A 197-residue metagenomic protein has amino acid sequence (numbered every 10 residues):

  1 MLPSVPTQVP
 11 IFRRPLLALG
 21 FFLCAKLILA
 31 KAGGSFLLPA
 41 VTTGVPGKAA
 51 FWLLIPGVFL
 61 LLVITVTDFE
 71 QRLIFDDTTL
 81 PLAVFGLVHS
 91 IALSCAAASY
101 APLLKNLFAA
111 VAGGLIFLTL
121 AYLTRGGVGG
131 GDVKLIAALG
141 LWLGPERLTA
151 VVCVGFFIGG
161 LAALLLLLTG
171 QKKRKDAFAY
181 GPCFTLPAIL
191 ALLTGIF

Functional and structural regions predicted by a protein language model:
M1-F197: A membrane-topology feature that recognizes alpha-helical transmembrane segments and their immediate juxtamembrane
